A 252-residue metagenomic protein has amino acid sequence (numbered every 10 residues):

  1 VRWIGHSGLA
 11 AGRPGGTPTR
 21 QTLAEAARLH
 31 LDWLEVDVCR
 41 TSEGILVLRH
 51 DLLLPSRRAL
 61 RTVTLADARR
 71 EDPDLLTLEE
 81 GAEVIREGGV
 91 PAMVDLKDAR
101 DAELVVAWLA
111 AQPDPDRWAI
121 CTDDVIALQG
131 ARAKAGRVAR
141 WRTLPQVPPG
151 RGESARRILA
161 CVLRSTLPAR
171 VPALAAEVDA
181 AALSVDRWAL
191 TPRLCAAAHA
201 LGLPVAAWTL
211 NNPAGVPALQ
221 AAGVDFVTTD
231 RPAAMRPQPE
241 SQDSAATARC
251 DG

Functional and structural regions predicted by a protein language model:
V1-G252: Phosphate-group recognition and catalysis centered on beta-loop-alpha active-site segments
